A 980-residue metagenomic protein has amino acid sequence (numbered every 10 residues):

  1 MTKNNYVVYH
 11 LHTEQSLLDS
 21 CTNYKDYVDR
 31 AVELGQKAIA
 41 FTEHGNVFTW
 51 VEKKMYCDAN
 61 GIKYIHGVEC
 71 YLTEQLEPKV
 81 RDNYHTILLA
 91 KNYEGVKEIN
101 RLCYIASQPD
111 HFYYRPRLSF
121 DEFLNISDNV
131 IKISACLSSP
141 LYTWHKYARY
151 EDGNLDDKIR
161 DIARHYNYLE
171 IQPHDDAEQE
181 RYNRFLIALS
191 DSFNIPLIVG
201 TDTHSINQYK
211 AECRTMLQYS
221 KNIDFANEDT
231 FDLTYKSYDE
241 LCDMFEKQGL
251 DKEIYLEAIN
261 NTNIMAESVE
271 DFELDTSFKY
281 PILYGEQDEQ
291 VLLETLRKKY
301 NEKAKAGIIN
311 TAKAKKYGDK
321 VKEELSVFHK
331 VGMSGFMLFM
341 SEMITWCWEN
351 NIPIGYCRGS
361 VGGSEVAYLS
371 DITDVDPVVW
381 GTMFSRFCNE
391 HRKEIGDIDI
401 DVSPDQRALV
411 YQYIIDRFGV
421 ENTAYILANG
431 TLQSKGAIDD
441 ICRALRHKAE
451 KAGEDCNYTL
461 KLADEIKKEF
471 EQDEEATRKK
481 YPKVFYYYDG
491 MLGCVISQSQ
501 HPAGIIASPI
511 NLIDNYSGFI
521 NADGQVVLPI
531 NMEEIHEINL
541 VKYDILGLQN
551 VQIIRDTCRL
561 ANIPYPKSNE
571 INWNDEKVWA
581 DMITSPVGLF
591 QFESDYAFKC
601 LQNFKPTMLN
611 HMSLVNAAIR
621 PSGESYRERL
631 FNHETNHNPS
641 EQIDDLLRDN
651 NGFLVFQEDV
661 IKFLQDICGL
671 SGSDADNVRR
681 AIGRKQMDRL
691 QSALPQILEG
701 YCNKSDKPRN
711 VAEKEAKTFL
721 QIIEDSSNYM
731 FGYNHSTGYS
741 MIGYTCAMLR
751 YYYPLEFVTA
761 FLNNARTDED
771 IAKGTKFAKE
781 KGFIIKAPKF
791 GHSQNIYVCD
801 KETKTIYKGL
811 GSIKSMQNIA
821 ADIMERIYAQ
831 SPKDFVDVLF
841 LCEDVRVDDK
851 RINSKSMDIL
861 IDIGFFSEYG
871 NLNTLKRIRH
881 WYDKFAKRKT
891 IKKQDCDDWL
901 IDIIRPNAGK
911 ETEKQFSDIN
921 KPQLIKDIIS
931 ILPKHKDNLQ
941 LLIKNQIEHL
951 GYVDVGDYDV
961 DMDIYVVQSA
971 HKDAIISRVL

Functional and structural regions predicted by a protein language model:
M1-Q15, N23, Y27-I39, I65 (+10 more regions): Conserved active-site carboxylates
V7, A40, H66, L197-V199 (+1 more regions): Residue-level marker for buried hydrophobic side chains located in beta-strands that build the well-ordered beta-sheet
L11, H44, V68-C70, T203 (+1 more regions): Active-site metal-binding loops of divalent metal-dependent hydrolases
V32, D58, L124, A163 (+4 more regions): Anion (oxyanion) recognition and catalysis
A38-F41, C57, S205, M216 (+2 more regions): Noncatalytic, beta-rich nucleic-acid-contacting surfaces in large DNA/RNA-processing enzymes
N46-Y56, E178-F185: Active-site-adjacent beta->alpha loops and helix N-cap segments on the catalytic face of soluble alpha/beta enzymes
Q179-N183, N207-Q218, Y368: Histidine/acidic-residue-rich catalytic or RNA/ligand-binding cores of hydrolases and nuclease-related proteins
